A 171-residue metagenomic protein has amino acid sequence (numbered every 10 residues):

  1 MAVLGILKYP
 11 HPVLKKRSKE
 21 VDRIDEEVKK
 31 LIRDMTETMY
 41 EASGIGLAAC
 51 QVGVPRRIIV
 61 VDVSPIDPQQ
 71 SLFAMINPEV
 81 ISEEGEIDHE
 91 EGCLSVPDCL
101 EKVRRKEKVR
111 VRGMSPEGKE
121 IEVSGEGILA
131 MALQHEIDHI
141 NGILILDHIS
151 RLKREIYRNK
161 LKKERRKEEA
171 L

Functional and structural regions predicted by a protein language model:
M1-Q134, H139-L171: Active-site rim/adjacent substrate-binding subdomains
